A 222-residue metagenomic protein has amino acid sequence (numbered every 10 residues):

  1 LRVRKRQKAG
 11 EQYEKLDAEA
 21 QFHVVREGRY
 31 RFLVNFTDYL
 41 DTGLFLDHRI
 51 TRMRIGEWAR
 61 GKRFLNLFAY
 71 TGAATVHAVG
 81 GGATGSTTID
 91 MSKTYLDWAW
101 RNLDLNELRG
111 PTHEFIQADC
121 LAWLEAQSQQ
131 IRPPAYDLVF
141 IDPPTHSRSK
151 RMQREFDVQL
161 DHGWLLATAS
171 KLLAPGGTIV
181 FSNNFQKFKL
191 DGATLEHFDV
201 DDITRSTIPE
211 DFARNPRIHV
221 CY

Functional and structural regions predicted by a protein language model:
L1-F45, M53: Non-catalytic substrate-recognition/targeting regions of SAM-dependent transferases
G61-Y70: Conserved class I S-adenosyl-L-methionine
T71-T84: Conserved SAM-binding loop of SAM-dependent methyltransferases across substrates and taxa, primarily the Class I
G85-D90: Conserved SAM-binding motif I beta-strand of class I
S92-L138: S-adenosyl-L-methionine
Y95, Q117, L121, D137-T168: Mobile active-site "lid"/loop adjacent to the S-adenosyl-L-methionine
W164, G177-Y222: C-terminal catalytic and target-recognition region of SAM-dependent MTase-like enzymes, primarily methyltransferases
L173-A174: Helix-to-beta-strand junctions that scaffold the AdoMet/dcAdoMet cofactor pocket in Class I SAM-dependent enzymes
